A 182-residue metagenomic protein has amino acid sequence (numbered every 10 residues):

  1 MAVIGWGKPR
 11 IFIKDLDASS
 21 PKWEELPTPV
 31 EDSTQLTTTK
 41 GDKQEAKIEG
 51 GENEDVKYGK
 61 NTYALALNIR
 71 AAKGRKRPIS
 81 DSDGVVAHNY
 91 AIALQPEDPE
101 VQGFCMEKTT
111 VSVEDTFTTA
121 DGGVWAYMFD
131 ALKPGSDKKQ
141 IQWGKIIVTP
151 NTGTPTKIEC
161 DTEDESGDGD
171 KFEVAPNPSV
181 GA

Functional and structural regions predicted by a protein language model:
M1-N68, T109-T119: Solvent-exposed edge beta-strands and adjacent loop segments that serve as assembly or binding interfaces
R10, K22, T28, E97-E100 (+3 more regions): Generic low-complexity segments that are intrinsically disordered, proline-rich and/or Lys/Arg-biased
K60-A64, V85-N89, V124: Short connector loops at helix/strand junctions that flank enzyme active sites, especially segments positioning acidic
Y63-S82: Charged, amphipathic alpha-helical segments
A64-N68, A91-A93, A126-D130: Beta-strand secondary-structure signal
I69-K73, P96-D98, T110, A131-G135: Beta-strand elements of well-folded, non-transmembrane domains
K76-G103: Short, acidic/charged, Gly/Pro-enriched secondary-structure junctions
C105-A182: Mixed-charge, glycine-accented linear interaction segment located at domain edges/termini
